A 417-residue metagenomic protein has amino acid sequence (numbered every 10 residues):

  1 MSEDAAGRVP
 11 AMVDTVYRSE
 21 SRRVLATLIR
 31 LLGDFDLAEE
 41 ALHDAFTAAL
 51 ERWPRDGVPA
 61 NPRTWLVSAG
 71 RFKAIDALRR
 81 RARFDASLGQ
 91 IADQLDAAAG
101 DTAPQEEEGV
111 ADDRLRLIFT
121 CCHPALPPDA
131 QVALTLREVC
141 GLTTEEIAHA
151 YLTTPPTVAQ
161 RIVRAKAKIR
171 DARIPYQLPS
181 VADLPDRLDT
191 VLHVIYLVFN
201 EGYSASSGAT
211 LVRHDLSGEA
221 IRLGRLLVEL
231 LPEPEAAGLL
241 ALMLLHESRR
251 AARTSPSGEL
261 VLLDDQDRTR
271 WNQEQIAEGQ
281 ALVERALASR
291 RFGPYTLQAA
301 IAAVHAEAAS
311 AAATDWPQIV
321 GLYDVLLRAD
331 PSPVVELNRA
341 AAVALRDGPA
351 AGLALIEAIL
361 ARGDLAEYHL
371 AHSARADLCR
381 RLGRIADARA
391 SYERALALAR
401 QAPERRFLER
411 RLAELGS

Functional and structural regions predicted by a protein language model:
S2-A26, D36, P185-H193, L197: A short, charge-rich alpha-helical start-of-domain segment used by transcription regulators
V16-F35, A48-R52, F119, H123 (+2 more regions): Amphipathic, Lys/Arg- and hydrophobic-enriched alpha-helical face
A26-T27, L31, A41-R52, W65-A77 (+2 more regions): Amphipathic alpha-helical interface segments
F35-P54, A60-V67, G89, C140 (+2 more regions): Conserved RNAP core-binding helix
R71-G89: Arg/Lys-rich amphipathic alpha helix in sigma70-family domain 2
R81, G89-D129, E138-E146, T153-D324: Amphipathic helix-loop-helix modules that constitute alpha-helical solenoid scaffolds
L244, A303-E307, V343-A344, C379 (+1 more regions): Residue at a conserved register position within TPR or TPR-like alpha-solenoid repeats
